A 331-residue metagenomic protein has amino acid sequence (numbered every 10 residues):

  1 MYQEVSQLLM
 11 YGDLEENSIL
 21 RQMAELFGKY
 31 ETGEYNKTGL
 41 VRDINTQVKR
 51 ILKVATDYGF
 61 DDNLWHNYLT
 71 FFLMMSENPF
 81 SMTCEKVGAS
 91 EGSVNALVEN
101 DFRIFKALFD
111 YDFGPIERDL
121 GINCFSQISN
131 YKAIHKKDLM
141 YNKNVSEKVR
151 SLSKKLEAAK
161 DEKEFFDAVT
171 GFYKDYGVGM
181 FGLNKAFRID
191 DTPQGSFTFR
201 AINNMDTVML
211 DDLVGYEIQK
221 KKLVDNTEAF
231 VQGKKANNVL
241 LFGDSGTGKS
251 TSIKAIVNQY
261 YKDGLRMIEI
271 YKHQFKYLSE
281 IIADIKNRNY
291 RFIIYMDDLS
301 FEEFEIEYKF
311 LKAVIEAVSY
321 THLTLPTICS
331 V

Functional and structural regions predicted by a protein language model:
M1-K154: Intrinsically disordered, low-complexity N-terminal extensions of AAA+/P-loop NTPases that precede the structured
L139-T198: Interdomain "pre-motor" coupling segment immediately N-terminal to P-loop NTPase/helicase cores
V208-T227: N-terminal pre-Walker A segment at the start of P-loop NTPase domains
A229-A236: Phosphate-binding P-loop
A236-S252: Walker A/P-loop nucleotide-binding motif
Q259-N289, F301-E302: AAA+/P-loop NTPase substrate/partner-engagement loops
I282-A317: Conserved nucleotide-sensing/catalytic segment adjacent to the nucleotide-binding pocket in NTP-handling enzymes
T321-T327: Conserved small/polar residues in nucleotide/adenosyl-binding loops
